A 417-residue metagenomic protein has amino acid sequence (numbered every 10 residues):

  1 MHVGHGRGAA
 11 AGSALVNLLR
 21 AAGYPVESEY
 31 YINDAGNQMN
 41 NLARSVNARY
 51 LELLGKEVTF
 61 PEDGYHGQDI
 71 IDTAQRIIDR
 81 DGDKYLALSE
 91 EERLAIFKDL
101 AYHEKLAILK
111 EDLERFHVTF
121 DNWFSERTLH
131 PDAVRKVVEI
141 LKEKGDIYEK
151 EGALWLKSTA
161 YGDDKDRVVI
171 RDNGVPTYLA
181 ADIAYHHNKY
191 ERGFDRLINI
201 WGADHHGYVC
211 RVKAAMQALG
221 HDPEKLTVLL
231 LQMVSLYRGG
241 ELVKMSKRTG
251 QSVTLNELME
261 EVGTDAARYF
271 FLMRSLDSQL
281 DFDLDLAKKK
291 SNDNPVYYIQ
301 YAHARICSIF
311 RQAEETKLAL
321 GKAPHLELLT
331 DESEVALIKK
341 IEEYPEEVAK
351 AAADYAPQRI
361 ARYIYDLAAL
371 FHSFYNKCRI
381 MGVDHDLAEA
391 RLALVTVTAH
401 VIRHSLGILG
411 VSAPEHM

Functional and structural regions predicted by a protein language model:
M1-M417: Non-catalytic interaction-recognition regions
